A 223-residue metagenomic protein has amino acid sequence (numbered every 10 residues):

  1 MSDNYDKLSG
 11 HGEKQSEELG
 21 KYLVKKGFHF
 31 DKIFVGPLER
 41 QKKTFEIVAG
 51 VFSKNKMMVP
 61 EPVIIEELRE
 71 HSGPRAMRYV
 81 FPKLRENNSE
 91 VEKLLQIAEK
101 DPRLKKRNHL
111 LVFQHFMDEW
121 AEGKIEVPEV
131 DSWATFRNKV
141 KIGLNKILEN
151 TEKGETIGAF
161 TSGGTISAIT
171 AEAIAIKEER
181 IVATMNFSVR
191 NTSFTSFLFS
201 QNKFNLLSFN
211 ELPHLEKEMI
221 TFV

Functional and structural regions predicted by a protein language model:
M1-I47, S132-K139: Loop-to-helix element that buttresses phosphate recognition and phosphoryl-transfer chemistry
S9, T44, T161, T192-T195: Ser/Thr-centric signal marking residues that sit in or immediately flank functional binding/regulatory motifs
Y22, I47-V51, K146, N150 (+1 more regions): Active-site catalytic microenvironments for nucleophilic, acid-base chemistry
Y22-L110: Phosphate-coordination/substrate-recognition cap region in phosphate-metabolizing enzymes
F34, E155-T161: Beta-strand elements within well-structured catalytic alpha/beta cores of enzymes that handle phosphate/sulfate esters
R40, T165-S167: Glycine-rich phosphate-binding loops at beta-strand->alpha-helix junctions
E70-L95, P102-R103, A134, E149-T156 (+1 more regions): Acidic, low-complexity terminal tails and accessory targeting/binding regions of phosphate-metabolizing enzymes
E99-I142, K146: Alpha-helix-centered segments that form part of catalytic cores
